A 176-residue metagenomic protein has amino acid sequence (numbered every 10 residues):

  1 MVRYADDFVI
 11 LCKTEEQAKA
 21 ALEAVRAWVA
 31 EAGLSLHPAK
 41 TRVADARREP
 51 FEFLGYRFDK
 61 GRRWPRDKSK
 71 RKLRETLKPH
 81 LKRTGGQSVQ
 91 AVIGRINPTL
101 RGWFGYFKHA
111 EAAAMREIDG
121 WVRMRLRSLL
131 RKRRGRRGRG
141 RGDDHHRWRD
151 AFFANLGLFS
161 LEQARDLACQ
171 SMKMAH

Functional and structural regions predicted by a protein language model:
M1-H176: Non-catalytic terminal/accessory segments
